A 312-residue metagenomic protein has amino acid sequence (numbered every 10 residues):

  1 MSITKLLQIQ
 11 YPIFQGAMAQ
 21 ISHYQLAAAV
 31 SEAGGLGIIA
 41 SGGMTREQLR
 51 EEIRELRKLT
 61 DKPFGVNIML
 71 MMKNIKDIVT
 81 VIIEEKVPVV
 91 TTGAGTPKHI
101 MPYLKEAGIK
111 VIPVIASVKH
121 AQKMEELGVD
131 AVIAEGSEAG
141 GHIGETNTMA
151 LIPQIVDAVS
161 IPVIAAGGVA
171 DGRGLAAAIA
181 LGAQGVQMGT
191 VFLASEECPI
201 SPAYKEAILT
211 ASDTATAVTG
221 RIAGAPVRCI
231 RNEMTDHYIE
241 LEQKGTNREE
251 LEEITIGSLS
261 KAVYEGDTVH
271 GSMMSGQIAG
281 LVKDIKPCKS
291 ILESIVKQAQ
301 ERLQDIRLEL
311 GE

Functional and structural regions predicted by a protein language model:
M1-P162: Active-site entrance/lid segments in N-terminal catalytic domains of soluble metabolic enzymes
I21, V169-A170: Residue-level detector of alpha-helix initiation sites
M149-I164, A170-E312: Conserved active-site-proximal phosphate/metal-binding subdomains
